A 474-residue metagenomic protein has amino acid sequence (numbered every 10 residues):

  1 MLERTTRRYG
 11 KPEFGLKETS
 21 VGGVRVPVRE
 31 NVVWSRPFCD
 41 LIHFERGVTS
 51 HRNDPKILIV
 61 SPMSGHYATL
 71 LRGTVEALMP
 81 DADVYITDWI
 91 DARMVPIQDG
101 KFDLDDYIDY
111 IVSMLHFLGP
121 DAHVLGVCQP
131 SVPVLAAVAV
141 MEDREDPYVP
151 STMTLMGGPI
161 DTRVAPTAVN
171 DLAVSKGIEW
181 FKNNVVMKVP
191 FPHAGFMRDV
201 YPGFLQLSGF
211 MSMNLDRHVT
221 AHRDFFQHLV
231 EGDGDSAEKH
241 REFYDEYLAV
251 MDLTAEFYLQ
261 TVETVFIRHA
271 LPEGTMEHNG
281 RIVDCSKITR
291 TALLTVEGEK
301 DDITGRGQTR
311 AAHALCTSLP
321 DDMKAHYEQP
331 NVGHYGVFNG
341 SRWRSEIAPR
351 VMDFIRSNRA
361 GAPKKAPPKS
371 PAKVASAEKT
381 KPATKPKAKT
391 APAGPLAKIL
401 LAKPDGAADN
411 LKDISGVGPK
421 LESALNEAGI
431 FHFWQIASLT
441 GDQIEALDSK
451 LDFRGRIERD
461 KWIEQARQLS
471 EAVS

Functional and structural regions predicted by a protein language model:
M1, P120, A137-E256: Alpha/beta-hydrolase-fold enzymes
R8, E13-S20, V24-V95: Short, surface-exposed "cap/lid" segments of acyl-processing enzymes
M94-P96, D106-H123, L135, A139: Conserved acidic catalytic loop of the alpha/beta-hydrolase fold
I288-T289, T295-E297, D301: Short beta-strand/loop motif that positions the catalytic acidic residue of the alpha/beta-hydrolase fold
D302-Q308: Conserved alpha/beta-hydrolase "acid-adjacent" motif
C316-H334: Catalytic histidine neighborhood in serine/cysteine hydrolases with alpha/beta-hydrolase-type architecture
P330-S345: Catalytic histidine-centered segment of alpha/beta-hydrolase-like enzymes
T384-S415, P419-S474: C-terminal extensions
